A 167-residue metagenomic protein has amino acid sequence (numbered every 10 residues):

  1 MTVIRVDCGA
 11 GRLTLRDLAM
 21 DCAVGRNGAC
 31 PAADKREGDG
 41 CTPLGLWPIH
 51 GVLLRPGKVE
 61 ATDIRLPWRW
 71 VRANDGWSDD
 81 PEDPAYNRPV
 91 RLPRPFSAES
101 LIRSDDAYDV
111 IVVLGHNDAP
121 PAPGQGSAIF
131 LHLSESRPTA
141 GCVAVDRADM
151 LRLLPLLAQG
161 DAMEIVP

Functional and structural regions predicted by a protein language model:
M1-A140, L151-A162, V166-P167: Cell wall/extracellular polymer interaction/catalysis modules
V145: A conserved hydrophobic position in a structured secondary element of the catalytic/binding core that shapes
